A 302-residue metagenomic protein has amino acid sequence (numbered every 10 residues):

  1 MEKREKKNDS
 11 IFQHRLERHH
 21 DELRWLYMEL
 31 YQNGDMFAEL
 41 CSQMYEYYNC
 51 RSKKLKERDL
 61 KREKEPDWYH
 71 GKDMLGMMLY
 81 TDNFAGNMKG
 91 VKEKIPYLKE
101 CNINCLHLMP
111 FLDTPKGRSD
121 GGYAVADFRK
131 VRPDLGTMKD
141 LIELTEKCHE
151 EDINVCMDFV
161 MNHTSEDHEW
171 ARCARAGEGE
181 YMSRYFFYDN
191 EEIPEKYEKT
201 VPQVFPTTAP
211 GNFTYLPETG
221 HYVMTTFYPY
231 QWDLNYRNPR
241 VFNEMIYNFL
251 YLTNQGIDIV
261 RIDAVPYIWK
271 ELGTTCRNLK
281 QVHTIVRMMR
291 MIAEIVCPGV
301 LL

Functional and structural regions predicted by a protein language model:
M1-R237, F242, N254, V265-L302: Acidic/aromatic-lined carbohydrate-recognition and catalytic surfaces of CAZymes acting on diverse glycans
D258: Receiver (REC) domain switch/active-site residues of two-component response regulators
